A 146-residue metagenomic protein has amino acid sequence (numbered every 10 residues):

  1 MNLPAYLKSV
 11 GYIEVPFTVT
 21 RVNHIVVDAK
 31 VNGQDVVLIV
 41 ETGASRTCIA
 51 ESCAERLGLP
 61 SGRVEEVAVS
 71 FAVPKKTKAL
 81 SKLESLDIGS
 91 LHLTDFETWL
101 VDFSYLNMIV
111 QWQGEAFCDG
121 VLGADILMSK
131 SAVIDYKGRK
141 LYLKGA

Functional and structural regions predicted by a protein language model:
M1-A146: Pepsin/retropepsin-fold aspartyl endopeptidases
